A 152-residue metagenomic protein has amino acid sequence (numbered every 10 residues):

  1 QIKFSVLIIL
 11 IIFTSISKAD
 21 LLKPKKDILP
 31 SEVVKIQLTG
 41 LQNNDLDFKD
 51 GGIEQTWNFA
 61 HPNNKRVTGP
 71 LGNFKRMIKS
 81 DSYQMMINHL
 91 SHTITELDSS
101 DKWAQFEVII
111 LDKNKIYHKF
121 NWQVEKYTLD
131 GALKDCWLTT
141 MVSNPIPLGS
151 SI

Functional and structural regions predicted by a protein language model:
Q1-V6: Bacterial N-terminal signal peptides that target proteins for export
T14-I16: N-terminal signal peptide c-region/cleavage motif recognized by signal peptidases
K18-D27: Cleaved targeting-peptide boundary
L29-D45, F59: Short, aromatic-enriched amphipathic alpha-helices that serve as compact interaction elements
N43-K49, D130: Low-complexity, polar-biased intrinsically disordered regions enriched in Pro/Ser/Thr/Gly
D47-W103: Short solvent-exposed beta->alpha transition segments
E96-I152: Exposed beta-sheet edge and beta->alpha loop/turn motif
